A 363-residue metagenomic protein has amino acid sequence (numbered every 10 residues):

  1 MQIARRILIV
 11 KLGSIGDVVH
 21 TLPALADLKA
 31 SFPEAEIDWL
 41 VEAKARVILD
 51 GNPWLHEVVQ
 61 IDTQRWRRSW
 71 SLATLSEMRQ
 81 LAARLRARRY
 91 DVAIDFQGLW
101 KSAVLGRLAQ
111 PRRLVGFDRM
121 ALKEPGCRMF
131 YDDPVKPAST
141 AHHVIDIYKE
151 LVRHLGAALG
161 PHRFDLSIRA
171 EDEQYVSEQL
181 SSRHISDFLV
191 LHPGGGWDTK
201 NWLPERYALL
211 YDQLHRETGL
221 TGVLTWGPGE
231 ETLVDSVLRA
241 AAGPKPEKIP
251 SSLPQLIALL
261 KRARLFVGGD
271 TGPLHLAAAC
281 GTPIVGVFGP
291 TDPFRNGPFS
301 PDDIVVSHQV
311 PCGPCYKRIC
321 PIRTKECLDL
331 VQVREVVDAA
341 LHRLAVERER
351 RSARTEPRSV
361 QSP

Functional and structural regions predicted by a protein language model:
M1-P363: Catalytic machinery of carbohydrate-active enzymes, primarily nucleotide-sugar-dependent glycosyltransferases
